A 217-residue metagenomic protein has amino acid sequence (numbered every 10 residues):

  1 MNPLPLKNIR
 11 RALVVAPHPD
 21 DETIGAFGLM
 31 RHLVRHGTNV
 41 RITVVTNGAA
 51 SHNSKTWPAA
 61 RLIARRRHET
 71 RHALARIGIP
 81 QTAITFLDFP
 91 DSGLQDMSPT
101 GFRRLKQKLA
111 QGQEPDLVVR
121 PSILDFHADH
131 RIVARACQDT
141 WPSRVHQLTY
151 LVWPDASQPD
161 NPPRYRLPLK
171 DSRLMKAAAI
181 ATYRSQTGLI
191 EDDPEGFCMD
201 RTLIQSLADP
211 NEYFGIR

Functional and structural regions predicted by a protein language model:
M1-H146, A178: Active-site beta-strand->loop->alpha-helix modules in alpha/beta enzyme cores, enriched in Gly/His/Asp(Glu)
M1-P5, A73-Q81, G112, S143-R217: The feature marks non-catalytic terminal segments
